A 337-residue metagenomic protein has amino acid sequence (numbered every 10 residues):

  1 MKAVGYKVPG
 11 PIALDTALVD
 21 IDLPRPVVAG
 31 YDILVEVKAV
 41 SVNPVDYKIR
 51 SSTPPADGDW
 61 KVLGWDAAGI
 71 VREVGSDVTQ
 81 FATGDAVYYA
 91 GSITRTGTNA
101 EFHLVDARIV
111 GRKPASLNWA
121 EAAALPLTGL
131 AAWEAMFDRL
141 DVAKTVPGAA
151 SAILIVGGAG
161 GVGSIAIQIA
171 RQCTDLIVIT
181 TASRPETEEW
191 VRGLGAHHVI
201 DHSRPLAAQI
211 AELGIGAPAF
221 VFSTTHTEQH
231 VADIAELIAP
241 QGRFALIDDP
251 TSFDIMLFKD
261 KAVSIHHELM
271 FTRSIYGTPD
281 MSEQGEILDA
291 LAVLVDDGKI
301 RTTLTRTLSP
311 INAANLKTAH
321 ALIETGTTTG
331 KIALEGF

Functional and structural regions predicted by a protein language model:
P24-S41, S51-T96: Glycine-rich beta-strand-centered segment in the early N-terminal region that forms part of a ligand/cofactor-binding
T94-A107: A structural motif shared across PLP-dependent enzymes of the aminotransferase-like
T98-N99, A182-W190, S252-I255: Short, glycine/polar-rich helix-capping loops at beta-to-alpha or helix-loop-helix junctions that flank or form
L125-R204: Mid-domain Rossmann-like dinucleotide-binding core that forms the NAD(H)/NADP(H) cofactor-binding site
K144-A149, V199-E268: Glycine-rich cofactor phosphate-binding loops and adjacent beta1-alpha1 units of small-molecule cofactor enzyme domains
T181-P185, T224, L269: N-terminal Rossmann-fold cofactor-binding loop
L257-L308: C-terminal substrate-binding/catalytic core of Rossmann-like NAD(P)-dependent dehydrogenases/reductases
V293-R306, K317-F337: C-terminal capping/lid region of NAD(P)-dependent oxidoreductase domains
